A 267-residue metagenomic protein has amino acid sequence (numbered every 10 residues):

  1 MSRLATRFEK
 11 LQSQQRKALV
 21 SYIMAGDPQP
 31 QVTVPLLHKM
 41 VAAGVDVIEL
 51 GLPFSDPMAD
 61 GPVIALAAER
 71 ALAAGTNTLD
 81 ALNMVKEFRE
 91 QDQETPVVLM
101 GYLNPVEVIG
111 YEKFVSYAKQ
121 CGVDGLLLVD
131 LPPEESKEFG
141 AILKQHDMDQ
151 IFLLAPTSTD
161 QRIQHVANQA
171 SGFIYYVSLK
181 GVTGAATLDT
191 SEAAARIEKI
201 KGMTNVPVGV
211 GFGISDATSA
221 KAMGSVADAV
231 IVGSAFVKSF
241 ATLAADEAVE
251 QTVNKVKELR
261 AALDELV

Functional and structural regions predicted by a protein language model:
M1-L11, P30, S55-L66, T76-K86 (+6 more regions): Active-site-adjacent beta->alpha loops and helix N-cap segments on the catalytic face of soluble alpha/beta enzymes
L19-I23, I48-L50, V97-G101, L126-L128 (+4 more regions): Hydrophobic faces of well-ordered beta-strands that scaffold small-molecule active sites in alpha/beta enzyme cores
S21, M40, G51, A118 (+3 more regions): Conserved, mostly hydrophobic/aromatic
P30-M40, S158-N168, V210, I214-V230: Catalytic cores of alpha/beta
G44, A118-D124, I142-Q150, N168-I174 (+1 more regions): Glycine-enriched alpha-helix->loop->beta-strand junction motifs that scaffold or abut catalytic
V45-S55, V123-L127, P132, Y176-G184 (+2 more regions): Glycine-rich phosphate-binding active-site loops on the catalytic face of alpha/beta enzymes
P62-V98, A141-A155, E192-V208, Q251-V267: Alpha-helix-loop-beta-strand connector modules within alpha/beta enzyme cores
E198-N205, S215-K221, S225-V267: Alpha/beta catalytic cores of nucleotide-metabolism and tRNA/nucleoside-modifying enzymes
